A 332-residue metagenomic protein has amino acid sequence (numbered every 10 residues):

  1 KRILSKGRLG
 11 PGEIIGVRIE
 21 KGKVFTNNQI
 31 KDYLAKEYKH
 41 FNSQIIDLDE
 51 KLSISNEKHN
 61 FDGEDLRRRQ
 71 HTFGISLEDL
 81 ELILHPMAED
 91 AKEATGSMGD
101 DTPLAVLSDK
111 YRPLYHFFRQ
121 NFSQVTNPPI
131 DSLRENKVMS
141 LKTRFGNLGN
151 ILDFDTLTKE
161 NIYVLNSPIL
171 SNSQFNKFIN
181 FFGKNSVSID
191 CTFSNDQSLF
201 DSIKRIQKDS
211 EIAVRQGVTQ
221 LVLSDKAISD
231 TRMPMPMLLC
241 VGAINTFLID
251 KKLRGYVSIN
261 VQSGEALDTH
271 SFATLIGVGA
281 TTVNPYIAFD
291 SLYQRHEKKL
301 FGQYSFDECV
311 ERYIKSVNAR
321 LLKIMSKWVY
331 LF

Functional and structural regions predicted by a protein language model:
K1-I30, L34, N42-N56, K110 (+2 more regions): Phosphate/diphosphate-binding loops
F25-I30, K36-T192, S198-I206, E211 (+1 more regions): Extended, highly charged accessory segments
D90, A94, M98, I189-D190 (+9 more regions): Alpha-helical context
P128-L133, Q216-L223, M325-F332: Flexible, glycine/charged-enriched surface loops at secondary-structure junctions
N185, Q197-F200, K204-R205, E211-S271 (+1 more regions): Conserved structured catalytic cores and adjacent interaction surfaces of nucleotide-binding/hydrolyzing enzymes
T192-F200, S229-M237, E297-C309: Glycine-rich tight-turn/loop motif centered on a GG-T
